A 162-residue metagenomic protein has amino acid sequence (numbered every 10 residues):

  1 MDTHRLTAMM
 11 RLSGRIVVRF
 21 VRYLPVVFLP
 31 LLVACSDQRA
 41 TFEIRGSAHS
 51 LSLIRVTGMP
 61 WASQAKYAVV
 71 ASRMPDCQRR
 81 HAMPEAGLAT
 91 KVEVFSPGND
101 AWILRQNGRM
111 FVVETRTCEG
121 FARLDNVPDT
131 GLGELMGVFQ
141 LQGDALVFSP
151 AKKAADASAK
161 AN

Functional and structural regions predicted by a protein language model:
M1-C35: Sec-dependent bacterial lipoprotein signal peptides
F20-P25, S63-Q64, I103-R105: Short, intrinsically disordered, charge-biased short linear motifs at domain edges
L29-E85: N-terminal export/targeting and maturation segments
D37-T41, A86-F95, L135: Repeated scaffold domains used in trafficking and secretory/extracellular systems, primarily beta-propellers
E43-S47, V94-D100: Blade-terminus and WD-like Trp-Asp/Gly-His loop motifs, strongest in beta-propeller folds
H49-I54, V94, G137-F139: Broad, structure-driven detector of short, well-ordered beta-strand segments within folded domains
P60-A62, P75-R79, A89-T90, G108-T117: Short, surface-exposed beta-strand/loop "edge" segments at domain boundaries and coil↔beta transitions
P97-N162: Acidic, small-residue rich beta-repeat scaffolds with periodic aromatic anchors
